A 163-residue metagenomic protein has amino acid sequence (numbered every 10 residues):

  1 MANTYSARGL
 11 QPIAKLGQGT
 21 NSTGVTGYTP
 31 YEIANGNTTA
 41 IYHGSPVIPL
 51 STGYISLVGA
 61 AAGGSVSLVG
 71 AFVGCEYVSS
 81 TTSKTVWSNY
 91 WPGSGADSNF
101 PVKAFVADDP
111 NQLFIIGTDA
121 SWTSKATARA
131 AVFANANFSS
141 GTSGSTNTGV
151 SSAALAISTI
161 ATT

Functional and structural regions predicted by a protein language model:
M1-T163: Surface-exposed, low-hydrophobicity beta-strand/loop segments enriched in small/polar/acidic residues
